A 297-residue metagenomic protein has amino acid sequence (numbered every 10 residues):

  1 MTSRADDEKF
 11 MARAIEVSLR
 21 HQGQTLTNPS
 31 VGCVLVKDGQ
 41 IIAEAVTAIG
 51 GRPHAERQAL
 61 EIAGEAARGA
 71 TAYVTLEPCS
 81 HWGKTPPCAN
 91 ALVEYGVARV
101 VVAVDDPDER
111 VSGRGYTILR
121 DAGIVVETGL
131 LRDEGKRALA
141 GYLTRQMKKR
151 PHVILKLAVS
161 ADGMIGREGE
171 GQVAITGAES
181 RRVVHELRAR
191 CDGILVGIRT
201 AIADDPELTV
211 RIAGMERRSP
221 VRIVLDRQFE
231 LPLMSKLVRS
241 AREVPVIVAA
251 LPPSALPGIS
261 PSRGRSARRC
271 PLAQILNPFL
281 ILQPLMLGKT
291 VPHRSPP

Functional and structural regions predicted by a protein language model:
D6-L26, R145: Short, basic/aromatic recognition patches
T27-S30, H152-V153: Short, small/polar residue-rich loop motifs at catalytic or cofactor-binding pockets
S30-G39, L157-A158: Short beta-strand scaffold segments in enzyme catalytic cores
L35-G135, V221: Zn2+-dependent cytidine deaminase-like catalytic core
T144, K148, H152-A250: Active-site ligand-binding patch in enzyme domains
A255-R265, V291-P297: Extracellular/lumenal glycan-associated surfaces
S266-L276, P297: Short, surface-exposed terminal/edge motifs of secreted or surface/virion proteins that either
